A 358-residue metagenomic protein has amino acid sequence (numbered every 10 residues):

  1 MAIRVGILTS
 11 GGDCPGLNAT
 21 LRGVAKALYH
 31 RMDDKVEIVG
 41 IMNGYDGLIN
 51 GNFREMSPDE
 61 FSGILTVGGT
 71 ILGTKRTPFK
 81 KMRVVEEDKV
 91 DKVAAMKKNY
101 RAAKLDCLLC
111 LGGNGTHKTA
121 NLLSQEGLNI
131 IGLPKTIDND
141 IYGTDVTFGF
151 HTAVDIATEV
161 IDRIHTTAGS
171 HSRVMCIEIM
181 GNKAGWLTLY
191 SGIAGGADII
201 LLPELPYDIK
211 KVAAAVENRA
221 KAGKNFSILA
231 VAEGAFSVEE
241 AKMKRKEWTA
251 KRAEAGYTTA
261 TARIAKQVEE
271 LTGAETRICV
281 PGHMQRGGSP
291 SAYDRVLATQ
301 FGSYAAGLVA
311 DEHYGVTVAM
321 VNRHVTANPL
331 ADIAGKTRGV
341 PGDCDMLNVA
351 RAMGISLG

Functional and structural regions predicted by a protein language model:
M1-T9, T20-D106, G115, G234-K242 (+5 more regions): A cross-family phosphate/adenosyl-ligand binding-site feature
L8-T9, G40-M42, G73, C110-G112 (+7 more regions): Short beta-strand segments
T20-V24, N114-L128, T188: Short Gly/Thr/Asp-enriched flexible loops that form oxyanion-binding sites at enzyme active sites
M32-D33, L123-T147, H151-V154, L201-D208: Short, acidic/small-residue loops that bind anionic groups at enzyme active sites
N99, C110-G112, A120-L122, F150-H171 (+1 more regions): Accessory alpha-helical/coil subdomains and C-terminal extensions that flank or cap enzyme catalytic cores
H165, A220, A306-H313: Short, hydrophobic alpha-helical segments
R286-L297, Y304, L308-V309: Hydrophobic alpha-helical bundle architecture
